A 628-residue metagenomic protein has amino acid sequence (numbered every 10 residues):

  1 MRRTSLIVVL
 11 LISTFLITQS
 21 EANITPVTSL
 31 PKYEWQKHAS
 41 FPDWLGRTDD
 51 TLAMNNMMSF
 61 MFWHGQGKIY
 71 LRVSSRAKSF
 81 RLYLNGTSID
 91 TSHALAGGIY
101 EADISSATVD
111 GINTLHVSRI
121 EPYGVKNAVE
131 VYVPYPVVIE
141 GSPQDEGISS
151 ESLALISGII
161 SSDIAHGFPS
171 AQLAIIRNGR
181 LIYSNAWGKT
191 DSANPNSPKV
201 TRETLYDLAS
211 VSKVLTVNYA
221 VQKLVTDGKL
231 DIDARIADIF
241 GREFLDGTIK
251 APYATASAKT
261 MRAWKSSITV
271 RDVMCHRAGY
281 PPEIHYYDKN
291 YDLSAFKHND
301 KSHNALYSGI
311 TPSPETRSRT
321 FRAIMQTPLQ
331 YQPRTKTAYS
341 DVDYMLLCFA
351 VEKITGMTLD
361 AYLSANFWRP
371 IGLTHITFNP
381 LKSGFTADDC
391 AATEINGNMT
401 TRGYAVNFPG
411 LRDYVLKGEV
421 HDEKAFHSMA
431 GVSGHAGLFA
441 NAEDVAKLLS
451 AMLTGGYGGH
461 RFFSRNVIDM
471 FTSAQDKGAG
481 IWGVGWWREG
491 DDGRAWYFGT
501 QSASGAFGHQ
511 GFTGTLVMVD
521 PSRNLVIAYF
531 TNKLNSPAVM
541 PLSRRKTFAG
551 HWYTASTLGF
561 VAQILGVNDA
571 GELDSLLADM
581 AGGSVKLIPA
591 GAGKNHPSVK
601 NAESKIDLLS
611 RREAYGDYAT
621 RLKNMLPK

Functional and structural regions predicted by a protein language model:
V8-F15: Bacterial N-terminal signal peptides
N23-L82, A102, S106-S162: Beta-strand-rich recognition domains
L82-D90, N178-G179: Short strand-turn-strand beta-turns centered on an Asx-Gly dipeptide
L95-A96, G147-L208, K229-D231, I249-Y253 (+3 more regions): Short, conserved catalytic-motif segment at the N-terminal edge
E146-G147, T454-Y457, N466-V467, T472-G478 (+3 more regions): Short, gly/Ser/Thr-rich active-site loops of penicillin-recognizing serine hydrolases
A154-S161, L173, G179, D207-I236 (+3 more regions): Active-site SXXK
G247-S504: Short, surface-exposed loop or secondary-structure junction motifs that flank catalytic or metal-binding residues
V517-M518, N524-K533, P537: Short, well-ordered beta-strand elements
